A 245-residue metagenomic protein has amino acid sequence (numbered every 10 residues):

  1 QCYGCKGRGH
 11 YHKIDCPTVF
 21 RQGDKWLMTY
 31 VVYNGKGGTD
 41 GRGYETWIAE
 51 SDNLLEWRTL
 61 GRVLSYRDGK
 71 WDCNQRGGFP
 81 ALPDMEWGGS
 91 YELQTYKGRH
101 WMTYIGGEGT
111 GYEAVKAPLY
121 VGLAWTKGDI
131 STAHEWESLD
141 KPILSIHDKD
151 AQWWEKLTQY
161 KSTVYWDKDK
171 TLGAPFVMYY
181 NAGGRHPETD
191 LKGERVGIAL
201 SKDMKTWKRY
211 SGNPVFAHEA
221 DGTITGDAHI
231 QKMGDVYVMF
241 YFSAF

Functional and structural regions predicted by a protein language model:
Q1-G78, L82-Y160, Y165-T223, Q231-F245: Beta-rich carbohydrate-recognition and catalytic domains
